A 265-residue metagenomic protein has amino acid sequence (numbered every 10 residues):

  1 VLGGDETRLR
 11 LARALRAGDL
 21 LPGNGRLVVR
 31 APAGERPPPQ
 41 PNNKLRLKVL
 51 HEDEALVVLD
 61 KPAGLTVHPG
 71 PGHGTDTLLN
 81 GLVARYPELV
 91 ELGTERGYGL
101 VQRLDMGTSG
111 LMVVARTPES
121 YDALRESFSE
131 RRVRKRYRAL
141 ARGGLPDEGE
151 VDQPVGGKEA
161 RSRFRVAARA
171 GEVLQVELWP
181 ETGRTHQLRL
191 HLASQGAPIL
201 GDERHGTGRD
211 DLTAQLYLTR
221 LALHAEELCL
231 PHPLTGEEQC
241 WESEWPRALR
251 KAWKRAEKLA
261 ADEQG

Functional and structural regions predicted by a protein language model:
V1-R161, A248-A256: RNA pseudouridine synthases
V1-R8, A33, L45-L47, V166 (+3 more regions): Pseudouridine synthases involved in rRNA/tRNA modification
R26-V28, V113, R138, R163 (+4 more regions): Beta-strand secondary-structure signal
A55, L65, K158-A160, E172 (+3 more regions): Short acidic/polar mixed-charge low-complexity motifs
T77, T108, S162, L174 (+2 more regions): Ser/Thr-centric signal marking residues that sit in or immediately flank functional binding/regulatory motifs
L124, R184-L192: Short beta-strand segments enriched for Tyr within beta-sheet-rich domains, predominantly fibronectin type III
G143, P180-T182: Non-cytosolic beta-sheet module surface loops
